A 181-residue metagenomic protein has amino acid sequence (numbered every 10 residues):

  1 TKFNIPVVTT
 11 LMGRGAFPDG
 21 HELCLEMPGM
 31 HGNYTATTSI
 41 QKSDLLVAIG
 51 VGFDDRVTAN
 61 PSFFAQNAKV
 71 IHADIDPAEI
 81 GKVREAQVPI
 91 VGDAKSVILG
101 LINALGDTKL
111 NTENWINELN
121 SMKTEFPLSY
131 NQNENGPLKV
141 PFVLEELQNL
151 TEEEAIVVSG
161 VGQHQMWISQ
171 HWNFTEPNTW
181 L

Functional and structural regions predicted by a protein language model:
T1-T10, L45, E153: Catalytic alpha/large subunits of respiratory electron-transfer oxidoreductases, centered on bis-MGD molybdoenzymes
K2, P6, G100-A104, E146 (+2 more regions): Generic, well-ordered alpha-helical scaffold segments in large soluble proteins
K2-F3, P61-I71, W172-W180: A glycine- and small-aliphatic-rich helix-loop capping segment at beta-alpha/alpha-beta transitions that lines
V8-D19, N173: Conserved catalytic cysteine-centered active-site region of acyl-thioester-dependent Claisen-condensing enzymes
V8-T10, A48-I49, H72, G92 (+2 more regions): General beta-strand structural signal in soluble alpha/beta enzymes
G13-R14, D76, G160-Q165: Short glycine-enriched loops at secondary-structure junctions
R14-E118: Glycine-rich, acidic loop regions that bind phosphate or pyrophosphate groups
N120-L181: Active-site diphosphate/adenylate-binding microenvironment
